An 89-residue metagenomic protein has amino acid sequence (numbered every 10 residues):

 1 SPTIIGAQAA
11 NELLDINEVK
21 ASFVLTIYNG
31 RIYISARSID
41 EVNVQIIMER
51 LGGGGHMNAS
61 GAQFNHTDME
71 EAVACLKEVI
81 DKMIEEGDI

Functional and structural regions predicted by a protein language model:
S1-I89: Gly/His-enriched, cation/cofactor- and phosphate-binding structural elements
